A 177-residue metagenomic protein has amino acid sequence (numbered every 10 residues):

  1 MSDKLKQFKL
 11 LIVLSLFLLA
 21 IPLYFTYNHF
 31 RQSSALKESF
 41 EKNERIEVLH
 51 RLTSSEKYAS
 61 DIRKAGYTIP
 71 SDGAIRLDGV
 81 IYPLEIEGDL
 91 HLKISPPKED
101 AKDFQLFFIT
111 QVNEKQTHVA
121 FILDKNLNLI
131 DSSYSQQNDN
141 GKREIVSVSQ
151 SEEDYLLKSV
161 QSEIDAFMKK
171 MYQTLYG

Functional and structural regions predicted by a protein language model:
M1-Q7: Short, Lys/Arg-rich N-terminal segment immediately upstream of the first membrane anchor
K9, R31, H118-A120: Compositionally biased, intrinsically disordered low-complexity segments enriched in polar/proline residues
K9-F25: Hydrophobic membrane-insertion alpha-helices, especially the h-region of bacterial N-terminal signal peptides
V13, R31-S34, S162: Basic, mixed-charge low-complexity alpha-helical segments
P22-D100: N-terminal export/targeting and maturation segments
Y82-G177: Extracytoplasmic electrostatic interaction patches
